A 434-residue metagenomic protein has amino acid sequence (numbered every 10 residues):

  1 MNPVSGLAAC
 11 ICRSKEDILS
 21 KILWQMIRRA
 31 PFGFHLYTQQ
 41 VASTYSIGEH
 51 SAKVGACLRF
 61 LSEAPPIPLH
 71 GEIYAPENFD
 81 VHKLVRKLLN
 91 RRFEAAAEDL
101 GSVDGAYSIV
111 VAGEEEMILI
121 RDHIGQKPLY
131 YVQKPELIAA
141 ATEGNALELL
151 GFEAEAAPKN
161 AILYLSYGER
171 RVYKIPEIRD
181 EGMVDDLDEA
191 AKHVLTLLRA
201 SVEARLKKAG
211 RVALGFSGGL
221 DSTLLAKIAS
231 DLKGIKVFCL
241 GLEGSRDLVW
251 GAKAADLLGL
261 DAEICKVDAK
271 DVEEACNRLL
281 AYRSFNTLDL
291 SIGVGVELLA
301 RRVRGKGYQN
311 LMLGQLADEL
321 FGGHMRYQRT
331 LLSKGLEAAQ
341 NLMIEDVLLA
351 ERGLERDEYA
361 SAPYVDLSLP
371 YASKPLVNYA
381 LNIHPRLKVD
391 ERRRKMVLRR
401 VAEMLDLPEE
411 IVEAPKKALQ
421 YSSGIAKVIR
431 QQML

Functional and structural regions predicted by a protein language model:
M1-L149, N160-F216, L220-V267, R278 (+1 more regions): N-terminus-centric sequence/structural signature that marks the extreme N-terminus and adjacent "lid/interface" module
K15-E16, E115-I118, L129, G182-L405 (+1 more regions): ATP-dependent adenylate-handling active sites, centered on carboxylate activation for C-N bond formation
V85, E410-I429: Short linear loop/turn motifs
F93-D99, A154, L405-A418: Short, surface-exposed acidic
